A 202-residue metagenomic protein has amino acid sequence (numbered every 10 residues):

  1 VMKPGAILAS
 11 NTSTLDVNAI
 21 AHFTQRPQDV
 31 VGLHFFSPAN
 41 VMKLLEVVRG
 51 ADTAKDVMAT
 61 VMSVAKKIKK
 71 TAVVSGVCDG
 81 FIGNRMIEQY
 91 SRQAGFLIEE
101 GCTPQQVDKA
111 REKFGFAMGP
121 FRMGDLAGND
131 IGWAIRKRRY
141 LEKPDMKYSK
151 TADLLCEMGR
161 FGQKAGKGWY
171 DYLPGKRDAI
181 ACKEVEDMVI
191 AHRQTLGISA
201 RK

Functional and structural regions predicted by a protein language model:
V1-K202: N-terminal glycine-rich phosphate-binding loop for ADP-containing cofactors
